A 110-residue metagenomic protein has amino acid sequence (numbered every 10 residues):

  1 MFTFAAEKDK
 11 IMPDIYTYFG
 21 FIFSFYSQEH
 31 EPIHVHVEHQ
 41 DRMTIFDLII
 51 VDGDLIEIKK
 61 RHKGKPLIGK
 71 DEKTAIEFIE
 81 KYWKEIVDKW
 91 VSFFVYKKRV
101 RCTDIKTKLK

Functional and structural regions predicted by a protein language model:
M12-P13, H34: Short, acidic/polar N-cap/turn motifs at the starts of alpha helices
D14-Y18: Short acidic-hydrophobic surface loop/beta-edge motif
G20-I22: Charge-dense, helix-prone N-terminal extensions
Y26-S27, E31-K70: A short, structured beta-strand/loop element
G64-K110: Acidic, low-complexity intrinsically disordered segments
